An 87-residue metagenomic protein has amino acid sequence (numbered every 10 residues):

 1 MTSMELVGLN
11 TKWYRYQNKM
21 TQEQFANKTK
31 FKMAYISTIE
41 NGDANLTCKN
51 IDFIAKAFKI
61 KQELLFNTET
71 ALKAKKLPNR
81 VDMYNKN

Functional and structural regions predicted by a protein language model:
M1-Q17: A short, Lys/Arg-rich alpha-helix, primarily the initiator
K12, E23, D52: Residues within the helices of the helix-turn-helix
R15, A26, A55: The alpha-helix within a helix-turn-helix
Y16, K30, N41-D43, D52 (+1 more regions): Residue-level detection of the helix-turn-helix DNA-binding "recognition helix"
K19-T38: Short alpha-helical DNA-recognition segment
Y35, N45, L64: Residues in the helix-turn-helix
K49-L64: DNA major-groove recognition helix of helix-turn-helix/homeodomain DNA-binding modules
F66-N87: Short, charged recognition helix plus adjacent turn of helix-turn-helix-like nucleic-acid-binding domains
